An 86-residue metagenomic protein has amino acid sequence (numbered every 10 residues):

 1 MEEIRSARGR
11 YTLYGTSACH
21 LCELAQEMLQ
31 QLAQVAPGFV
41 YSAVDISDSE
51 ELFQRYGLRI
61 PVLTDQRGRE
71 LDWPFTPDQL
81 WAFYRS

Functional and structural regions predicted by a protein language model:
E2-V35: Local sequence-structure signature of Cys/Sec-based thiol-disulfide redox active-site neighborhoods
L24, E51, T76: Residue-level recognition of oxygen-bearing side chains
G38-E50: Thiol-based oxidoreductase modules, predominantly thioredoxin-like and allied folds used for disulfide exchange
F53-R55: Short glycine-biased active-site loop of nucleotidyltransferases that positions the nucleotide triphosphate and helps
G57-L63: Structural micro-motif
D65-S86: Non-catalytic, surface beta->alpha helical segment in thiol-disulfide oxidoreductase systems
